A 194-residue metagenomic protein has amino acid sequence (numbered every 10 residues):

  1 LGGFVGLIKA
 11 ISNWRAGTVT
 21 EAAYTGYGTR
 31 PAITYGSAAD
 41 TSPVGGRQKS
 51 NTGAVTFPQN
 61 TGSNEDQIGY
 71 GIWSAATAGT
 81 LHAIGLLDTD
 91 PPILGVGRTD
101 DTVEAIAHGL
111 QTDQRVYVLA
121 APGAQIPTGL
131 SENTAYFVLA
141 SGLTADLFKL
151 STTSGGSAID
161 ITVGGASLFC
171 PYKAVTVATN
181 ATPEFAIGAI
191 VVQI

Functional and structural regions predicted by a protein language model:
L1-Y70, S74-P91, Y172-I194: Small cysteine-rich, disulfide-bonded extracellular modules of the LU/uPAR three-finger superfamily and closely related
T89-V175: Small/polar beta-strand repeat architecture
